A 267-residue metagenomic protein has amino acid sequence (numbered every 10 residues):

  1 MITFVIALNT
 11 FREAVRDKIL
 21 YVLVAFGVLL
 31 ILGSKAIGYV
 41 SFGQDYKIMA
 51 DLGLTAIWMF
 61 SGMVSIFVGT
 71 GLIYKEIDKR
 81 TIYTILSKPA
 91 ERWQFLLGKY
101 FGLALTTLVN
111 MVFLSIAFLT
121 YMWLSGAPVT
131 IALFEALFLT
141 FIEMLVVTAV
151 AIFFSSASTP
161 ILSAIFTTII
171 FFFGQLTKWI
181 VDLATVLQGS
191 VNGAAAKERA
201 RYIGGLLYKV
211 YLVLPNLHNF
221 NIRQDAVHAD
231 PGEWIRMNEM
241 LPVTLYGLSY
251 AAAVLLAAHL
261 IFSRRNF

Functional and structural regions predicted by a protein language model:
M1-Y21: Aromatic- and glycine-rich beta-strand/loop motifs that create alpha-glucan
R16-L30, L103-L105: Alpha-helical transmembrane segments of integral membrane proteins, especially early/N-terminal helices
L23-V28, L162-G174: Central hydrophobic cores of alpha-helical transmembrane segments in multi-pass integral membrane proteins
I31-K75, L96-A164, D182, E198: Secretory targeting signals
V40-Q44, T167-L260: Terminal transmembrane helical anchor/hairpin motif
T81-I85: Short cytoplasmic-facing helical segments at TM-TM junctions of multi-pass membrane proteins
S263-F267: Short cytosolic juxtamembrane segments of multi-pass membrane proteins
